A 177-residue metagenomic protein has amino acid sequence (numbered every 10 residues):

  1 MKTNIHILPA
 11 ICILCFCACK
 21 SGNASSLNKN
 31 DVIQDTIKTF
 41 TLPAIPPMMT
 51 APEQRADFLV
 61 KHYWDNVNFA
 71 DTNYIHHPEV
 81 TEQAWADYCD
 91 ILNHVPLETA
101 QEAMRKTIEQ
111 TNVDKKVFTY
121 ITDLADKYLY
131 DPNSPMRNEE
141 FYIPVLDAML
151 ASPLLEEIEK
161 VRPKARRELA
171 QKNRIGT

Functional and structural regions predicted by a protein language model:
T3, K20-S21: Ubiquitin-system adaptor modules
T3-A10: Sec-dependent signal peptide recognition, specifically the positively charged N-region followed immediately by
C15-A18: C-terminal motif of bacterial Sec signal peptides marking the signal peptidase cleavage site
S21-T177: Oxidative protein folding and maturation machinery
